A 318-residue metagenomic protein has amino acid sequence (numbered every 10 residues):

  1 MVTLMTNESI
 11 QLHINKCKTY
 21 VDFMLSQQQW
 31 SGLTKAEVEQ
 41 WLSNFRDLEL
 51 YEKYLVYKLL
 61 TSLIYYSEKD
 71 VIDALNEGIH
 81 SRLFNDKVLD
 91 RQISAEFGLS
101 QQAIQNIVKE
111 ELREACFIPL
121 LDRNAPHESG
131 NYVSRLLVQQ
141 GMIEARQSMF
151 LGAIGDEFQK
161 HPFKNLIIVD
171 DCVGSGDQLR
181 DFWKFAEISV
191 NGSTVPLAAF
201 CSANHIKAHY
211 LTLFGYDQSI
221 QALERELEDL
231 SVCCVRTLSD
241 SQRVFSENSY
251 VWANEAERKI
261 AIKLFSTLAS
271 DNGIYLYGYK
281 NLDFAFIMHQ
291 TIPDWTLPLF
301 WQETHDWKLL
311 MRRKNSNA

Functional and structural regions predicted by a protein language model:
M1-D170, G174-A318: PRPP-associated nucleotide enzymes
